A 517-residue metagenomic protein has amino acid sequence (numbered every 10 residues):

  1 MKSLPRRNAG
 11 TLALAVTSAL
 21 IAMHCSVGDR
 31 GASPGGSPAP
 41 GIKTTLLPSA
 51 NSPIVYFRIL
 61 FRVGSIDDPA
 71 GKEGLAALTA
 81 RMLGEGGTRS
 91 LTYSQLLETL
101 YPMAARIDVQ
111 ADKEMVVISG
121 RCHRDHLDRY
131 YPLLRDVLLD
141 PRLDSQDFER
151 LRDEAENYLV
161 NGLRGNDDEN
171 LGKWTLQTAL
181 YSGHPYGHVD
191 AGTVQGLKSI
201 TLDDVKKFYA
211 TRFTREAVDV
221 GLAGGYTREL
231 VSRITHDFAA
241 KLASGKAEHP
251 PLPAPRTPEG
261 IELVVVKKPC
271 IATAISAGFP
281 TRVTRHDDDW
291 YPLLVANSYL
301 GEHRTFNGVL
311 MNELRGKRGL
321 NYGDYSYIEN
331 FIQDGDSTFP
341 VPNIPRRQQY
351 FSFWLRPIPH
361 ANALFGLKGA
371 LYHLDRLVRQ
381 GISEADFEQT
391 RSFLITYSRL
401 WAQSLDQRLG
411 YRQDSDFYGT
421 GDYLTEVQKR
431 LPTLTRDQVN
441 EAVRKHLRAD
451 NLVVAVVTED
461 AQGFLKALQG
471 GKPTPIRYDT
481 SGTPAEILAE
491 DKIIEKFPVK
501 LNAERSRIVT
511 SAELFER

Functional and structural regions predicted by a protein language model:
A13-A22: Bacterial N-terminal signal peptides
R30, S182, D219-V283, T458-Q462 (+1 more regions): An aromatic/glycine/proline-enriched structural segment found at the starts of mature extracellular/organellar domains
R30-G31, L97-F208, A254-R256, G260 (+2 more regions): Acidic/histidine-enriched segments that form metal/cofactor-coordinating and catalytic pocket/exosite environments
A39-I42, N51-R58, A70-L75, L91-S94 (+16 more regions): Extracytoplasmic
R58-R121, G187-A191, R304-Q333: M16/MPP (pitrilysin/insulinase) zinc-metallopeptidase core fold and M16-derived inactive scaffolds
F148, N157, N161-R164, K173-W174 (+3 more regions): Non-catalytic, conformational "gating/processing" segments within enzyme and secreted inhibitor domains
G162-R215, T235, Y325, E329-R346 (+1 more regions): Scaffold signal of the M16-like zinc-metallopeptidase fold and its non-catalytic homologs
